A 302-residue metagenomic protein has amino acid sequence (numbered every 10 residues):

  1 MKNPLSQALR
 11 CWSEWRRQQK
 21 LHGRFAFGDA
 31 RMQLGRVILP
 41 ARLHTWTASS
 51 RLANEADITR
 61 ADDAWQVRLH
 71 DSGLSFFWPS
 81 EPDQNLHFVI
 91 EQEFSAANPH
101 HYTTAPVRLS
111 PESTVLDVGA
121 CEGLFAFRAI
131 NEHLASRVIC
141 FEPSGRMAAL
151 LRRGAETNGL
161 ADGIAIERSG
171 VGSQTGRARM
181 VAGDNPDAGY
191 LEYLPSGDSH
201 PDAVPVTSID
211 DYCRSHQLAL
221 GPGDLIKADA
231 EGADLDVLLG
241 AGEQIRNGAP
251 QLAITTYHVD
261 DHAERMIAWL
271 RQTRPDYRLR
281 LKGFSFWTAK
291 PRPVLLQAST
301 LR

Functional and structural regions predicted by a protein language model:
M1-A135, I139-F141, L150, Y277-R302: S-adenosyl-L-methionine
L74-T104, A161-D162, E167-L220: Glycine-rich adenosyl-binding loop in Rossmann-like folds that engage adenosine-containing cofactors
L109, L160, T273-P275: Short, structurally constrained coil/turn elements that cap an alpha-helix or connect an alpha-helix to the following
C121, S144, G172, A233: Conserved glycine-rich SAM-binding loop
A135-C140, M147, D211-R302: Conserved acidic-Pro-Pro-aromatic motif
F141-E142, E167: Divalent metal-dependent hydrolysis catalytic cores, especially in the metallo-beta-lactamase
R146-T157, R265: Short alpha-helix adjacent to the SAM-binding motif of class I
E156-N158, V181-P186, W269-T273, Q297: Short, hinge-like loop/turn segments at secondary-structure boundaries
